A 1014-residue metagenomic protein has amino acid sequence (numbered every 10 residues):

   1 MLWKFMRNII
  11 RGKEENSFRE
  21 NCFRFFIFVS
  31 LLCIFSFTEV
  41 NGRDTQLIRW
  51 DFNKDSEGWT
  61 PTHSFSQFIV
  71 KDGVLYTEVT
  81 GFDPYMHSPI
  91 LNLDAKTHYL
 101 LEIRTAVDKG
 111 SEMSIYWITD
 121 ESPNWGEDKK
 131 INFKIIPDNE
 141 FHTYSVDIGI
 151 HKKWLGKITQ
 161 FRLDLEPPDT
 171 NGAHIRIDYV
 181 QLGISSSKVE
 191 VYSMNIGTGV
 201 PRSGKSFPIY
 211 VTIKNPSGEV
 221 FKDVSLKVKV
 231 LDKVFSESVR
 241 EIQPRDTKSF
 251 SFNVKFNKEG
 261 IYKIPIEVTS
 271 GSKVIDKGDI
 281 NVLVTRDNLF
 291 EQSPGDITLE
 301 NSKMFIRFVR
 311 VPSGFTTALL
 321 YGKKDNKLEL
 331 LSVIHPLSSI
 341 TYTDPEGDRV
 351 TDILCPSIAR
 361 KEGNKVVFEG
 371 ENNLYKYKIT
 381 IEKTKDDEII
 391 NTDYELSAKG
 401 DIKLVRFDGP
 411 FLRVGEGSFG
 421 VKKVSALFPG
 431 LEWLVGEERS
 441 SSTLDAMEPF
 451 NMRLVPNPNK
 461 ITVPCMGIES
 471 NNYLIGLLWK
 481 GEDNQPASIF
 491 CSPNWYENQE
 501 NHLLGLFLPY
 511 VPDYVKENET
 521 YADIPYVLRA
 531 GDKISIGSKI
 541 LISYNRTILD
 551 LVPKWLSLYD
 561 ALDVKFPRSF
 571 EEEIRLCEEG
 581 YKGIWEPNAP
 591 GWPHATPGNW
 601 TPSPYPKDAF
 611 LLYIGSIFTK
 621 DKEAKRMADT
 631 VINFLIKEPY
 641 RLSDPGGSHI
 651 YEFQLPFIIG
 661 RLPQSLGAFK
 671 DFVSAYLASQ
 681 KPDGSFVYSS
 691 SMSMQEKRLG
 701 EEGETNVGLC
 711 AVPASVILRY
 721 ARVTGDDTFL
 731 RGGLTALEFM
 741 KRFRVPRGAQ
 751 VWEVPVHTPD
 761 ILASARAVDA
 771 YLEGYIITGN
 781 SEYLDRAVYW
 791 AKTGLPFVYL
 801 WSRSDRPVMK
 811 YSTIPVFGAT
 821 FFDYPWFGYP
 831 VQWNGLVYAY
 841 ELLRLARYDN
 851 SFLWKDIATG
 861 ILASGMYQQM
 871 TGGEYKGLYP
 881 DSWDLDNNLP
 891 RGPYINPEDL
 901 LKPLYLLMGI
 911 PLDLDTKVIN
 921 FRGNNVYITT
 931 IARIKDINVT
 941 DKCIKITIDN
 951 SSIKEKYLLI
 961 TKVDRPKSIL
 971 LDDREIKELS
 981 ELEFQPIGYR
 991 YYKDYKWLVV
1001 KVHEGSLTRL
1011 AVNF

Functional and structural regions predicted by a protein language model:
R43-H63, R568-F570: Extracellular carbohydrate-recognition regions
L75-K157, P168-R176, G183, K554-S557: Extracellular ligand-binding interfaces
T143-V180, I264-V268, V405-D408, L504-Y510: Extracellular beta-strand ligand-recognition surfaces/modules
D296-A530: Beta-strand/loop-rich accessory regions of lumenal/periplasmic or secreted enzymes, predominantly carbohydrate-active
V424-A426, G430-N459, P464, I475 (+10 more regions): Terminal, non-catalytic domain-edge segments
S569-W592, D621-S643, G667-S690, D727-Q750 (+2 more regions): Long, well-ordered core segments of solenoidal/helical folds
G598-I617, L642-G660, G700-R722, V756-I776 (+2 more regions): Well-ordered alpha-helical segments within folded domains of soluble proteins
V918-F1014: C-terminal beta-sandwich/jelly-roll accessory domains of carbohydrate-active enzymes
